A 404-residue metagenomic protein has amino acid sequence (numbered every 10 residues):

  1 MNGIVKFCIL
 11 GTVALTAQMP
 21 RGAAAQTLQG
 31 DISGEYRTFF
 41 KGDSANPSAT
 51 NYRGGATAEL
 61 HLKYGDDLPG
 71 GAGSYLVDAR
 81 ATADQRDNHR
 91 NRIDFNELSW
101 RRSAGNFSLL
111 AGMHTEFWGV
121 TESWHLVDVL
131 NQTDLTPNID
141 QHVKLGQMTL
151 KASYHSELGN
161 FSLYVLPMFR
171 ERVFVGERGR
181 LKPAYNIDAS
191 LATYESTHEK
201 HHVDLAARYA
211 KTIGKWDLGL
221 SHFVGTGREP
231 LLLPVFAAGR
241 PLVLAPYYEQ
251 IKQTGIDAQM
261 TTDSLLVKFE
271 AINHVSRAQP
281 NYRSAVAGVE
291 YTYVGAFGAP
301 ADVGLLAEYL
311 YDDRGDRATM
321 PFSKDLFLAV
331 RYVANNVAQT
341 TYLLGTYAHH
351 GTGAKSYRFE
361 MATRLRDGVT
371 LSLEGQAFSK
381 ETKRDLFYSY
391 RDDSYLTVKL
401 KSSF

Functional and structural regions predicted by a protein language model:
G22-Q29, Y64-Y75, S103-L110, W118 (+5 more regions): Short loop/turn motifs that connect adjacent beta-strands in outer-membrane beta-barrel proteins
Q26-G34, G73-V77, L109-A111, F161-L163 (+8 more regions): Transmembrane beta-strands of outer-membrane beta-barrel proteins
G34-G42, S74-Q85, N96, T133 (+4 more regions): Transmembrane beta-strand segments that form the barrel wall of outer-membrane beta-barrel proteins
T50-A58, N91-N96, K144-M148, H155 (+8 more regions): Residues that define the transmembrane beta-barrel architecture of outer-membrane proteins
L62-L68, R101-A104, M113, S153-S156 (+10 more regions): Residue-level signature of outer-membrane beta-barrel architecture
G65-G179, G214, K380: Outer membrane beta-barrel
T262-H349: Detector for outer-membrane/organellar transmembrane beta-barrel domains, recognizing the amphipathic beta-strand
V289, L328, Y390-F404: Outer-membrane beta-barrel "beta-signal"
